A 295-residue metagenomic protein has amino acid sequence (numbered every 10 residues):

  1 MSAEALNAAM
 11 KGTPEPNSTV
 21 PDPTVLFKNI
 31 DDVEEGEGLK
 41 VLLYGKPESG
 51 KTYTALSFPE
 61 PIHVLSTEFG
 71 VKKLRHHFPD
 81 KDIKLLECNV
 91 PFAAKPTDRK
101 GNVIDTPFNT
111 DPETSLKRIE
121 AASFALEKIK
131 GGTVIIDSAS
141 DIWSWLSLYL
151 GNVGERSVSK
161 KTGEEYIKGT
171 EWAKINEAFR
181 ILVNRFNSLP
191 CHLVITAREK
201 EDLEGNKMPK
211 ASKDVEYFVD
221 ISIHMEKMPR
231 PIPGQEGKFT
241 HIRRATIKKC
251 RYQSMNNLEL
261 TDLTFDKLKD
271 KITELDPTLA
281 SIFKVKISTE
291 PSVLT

Functional and structural regions predicted by a protein language model:
M1-L26, V33-L39, P231-T295: C-terminal regions of RecA-like/P-loop NTPase motor modules
P21-F27, Y44-K46, G205-N206: Short gly/ser/thr-rich secondary-structure transition/capping motifs
L26, E48-K51, R118-I119, A178-F179 (+1 more regions): Amphipathic coiled-coil/heptad-repeat helices and related helical stalk/stem segments that mediate oligomerization
D31-V134, S140-W145: Conserved P-loop
P107-R118, I167-I175, K238-R244: Glycine-rich, flexible loop segments associated with nucleotide phosphate handling
G132-Y217: P-loop NTPase motor core
N184-L268: Phosphate-binding/switch region of NTP-binding enzymes
